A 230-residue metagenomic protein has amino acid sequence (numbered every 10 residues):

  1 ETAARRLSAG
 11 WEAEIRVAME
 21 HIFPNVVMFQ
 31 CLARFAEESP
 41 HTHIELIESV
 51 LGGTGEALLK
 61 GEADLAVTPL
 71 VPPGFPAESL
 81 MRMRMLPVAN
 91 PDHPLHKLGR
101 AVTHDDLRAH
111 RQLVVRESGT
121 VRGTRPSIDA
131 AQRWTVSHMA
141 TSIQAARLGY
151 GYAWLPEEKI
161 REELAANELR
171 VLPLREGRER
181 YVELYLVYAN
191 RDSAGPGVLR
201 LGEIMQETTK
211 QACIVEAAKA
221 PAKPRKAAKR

Functional and structural regions predicted by a protein language model:
E1-A18, N25, A36-E37, G74-P76 (+1 more regions): Short helix-loop hinge/linker segments at domain boundaries
E12-P73: Central regulatory/effector-binding core of bacterial HTH transcription factors
E14-A18, A66, L113, A153 (+1 more regions): Short, well-ordered beta-strand segments
V17, F35, L58, P87 (+4 more regions): Residue-level signal for nonpolar/aromatic packing positions in well-ordered secondary structure
E20, P69, L155-P156, G197: Replace "coordinates the UDP/GDP/TDP-sugar" with "coordinates nucleotide-activated sugar donors
V26-Q30, G99, P196-R200: Generic recognition of short, well-ordered alpha-helical segments
P72-Y150, L155-R180, E203, E207-R230: C-terminal regulatory
V88-D92, E183-P196: A bilobed periplasmic-binding-protein/Venus flytrap-type ligand-binding module shared by bacterial periplasmic
